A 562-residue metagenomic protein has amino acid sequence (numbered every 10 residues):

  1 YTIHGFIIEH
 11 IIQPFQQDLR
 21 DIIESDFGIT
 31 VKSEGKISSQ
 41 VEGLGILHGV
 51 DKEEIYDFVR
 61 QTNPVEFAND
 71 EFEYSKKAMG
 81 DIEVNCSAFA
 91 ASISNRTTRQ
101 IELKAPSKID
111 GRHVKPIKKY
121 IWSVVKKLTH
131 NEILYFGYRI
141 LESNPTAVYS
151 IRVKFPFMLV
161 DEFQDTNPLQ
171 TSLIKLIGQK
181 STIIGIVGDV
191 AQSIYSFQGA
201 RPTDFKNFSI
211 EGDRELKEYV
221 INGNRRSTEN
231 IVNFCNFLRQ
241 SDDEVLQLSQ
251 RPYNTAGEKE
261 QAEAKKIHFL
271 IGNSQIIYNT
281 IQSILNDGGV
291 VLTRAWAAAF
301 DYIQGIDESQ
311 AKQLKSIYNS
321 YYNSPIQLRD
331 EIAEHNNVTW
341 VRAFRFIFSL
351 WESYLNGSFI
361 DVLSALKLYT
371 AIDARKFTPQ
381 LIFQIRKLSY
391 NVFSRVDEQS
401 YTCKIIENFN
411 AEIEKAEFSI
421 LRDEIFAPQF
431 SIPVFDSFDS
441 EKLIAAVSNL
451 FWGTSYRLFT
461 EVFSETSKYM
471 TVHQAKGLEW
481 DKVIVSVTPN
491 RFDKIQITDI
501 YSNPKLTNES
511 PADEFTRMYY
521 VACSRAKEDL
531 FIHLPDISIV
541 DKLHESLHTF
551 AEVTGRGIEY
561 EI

Functional and structural regions predicted by a protein language model:
Y1-I186, Q192-I562: The feature marks helicase ATPase cores and/or their adjacent C-terminal helical subdomains in SF1/SF2/AAA+ helicases
